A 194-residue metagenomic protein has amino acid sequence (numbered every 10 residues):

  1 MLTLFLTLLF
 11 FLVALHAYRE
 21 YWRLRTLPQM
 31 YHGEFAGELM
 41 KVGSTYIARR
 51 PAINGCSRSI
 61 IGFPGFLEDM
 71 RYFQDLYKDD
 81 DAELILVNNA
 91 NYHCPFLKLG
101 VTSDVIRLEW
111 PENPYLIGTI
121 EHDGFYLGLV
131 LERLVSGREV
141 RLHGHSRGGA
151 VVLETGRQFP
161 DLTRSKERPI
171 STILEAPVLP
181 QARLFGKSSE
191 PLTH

Functional and structural regions predicted by a protein language model:
M1-L39: N-terminal membrane-anchoring alpha-helices
S57-G65: Short beta-strand element of the alpha/beta-hydrolase
F66-Y77: The serine-hydrolase catalytic nucleophile loop
D81-W110: Conserved alpha/beta-hydrolase
E121-E139: Conserved acidic catalytic loop of the alpha/beta-hydrolase fold
L142-G144, E175: Short beta-strand immediately N-terminal to the catalytic nucleophile in serine-hydrolase-like folds
G144-G148, V152: Gly/Ala-rich beta-loop-alpha elbow adjacent to hydrolase catalytic centers
K166-T193: Flexible "cap/lid" loop of the alpha/beta hydrolase fold
